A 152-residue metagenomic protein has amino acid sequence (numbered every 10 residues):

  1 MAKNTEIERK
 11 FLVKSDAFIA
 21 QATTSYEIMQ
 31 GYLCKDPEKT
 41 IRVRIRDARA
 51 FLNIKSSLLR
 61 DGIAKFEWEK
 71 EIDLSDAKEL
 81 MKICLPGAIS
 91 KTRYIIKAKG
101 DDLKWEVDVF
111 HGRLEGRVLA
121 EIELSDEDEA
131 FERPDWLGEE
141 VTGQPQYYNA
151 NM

Functional and structural regions predicted by a protein language model:
M1-M152: Phosphate-end processing signature that detects enzymes handling 5′-triphosphorylated RNA and polyphosphate
